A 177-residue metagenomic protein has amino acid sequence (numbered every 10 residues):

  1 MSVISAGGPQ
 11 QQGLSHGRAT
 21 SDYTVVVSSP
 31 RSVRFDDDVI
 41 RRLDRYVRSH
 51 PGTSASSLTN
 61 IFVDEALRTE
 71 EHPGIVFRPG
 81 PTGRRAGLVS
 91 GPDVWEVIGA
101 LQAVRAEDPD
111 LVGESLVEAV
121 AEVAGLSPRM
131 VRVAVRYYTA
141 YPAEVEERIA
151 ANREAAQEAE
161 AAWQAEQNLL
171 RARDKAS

Functional and structural regions predicted by a protein language model:
S2-F35: Short Lys/Arg-rich basic patches
P9, T53-I75: Short, basic amphipathic alpha-helical segments that act as recognition/interaction helices in nucleic-acid-binding
V33, Y46, A119-E122: Short alpha-helical "recognition helix" segments of helix-turn-helix
D37-S54: Surface-exposed, Lys/Arg-rich phosphate-binding patches that contact polyanionic backbones
R68-D93: Short, positively charged interaction helices/loops
P73-R78, A143-A159: Short Lys/Arg-enriched helix C-cap and helix-to-coil transition segments that create basic nucleic-acid-contact patches
G83-G91, I149-S177: Intrinsically disordered, low-complexity basic tails/linkers immediately adjacent to helix-turn-helix/homeobox/MYB/SANT
G91-E114: Short, amphipathic alpha-helical "recognition" segments used to contact nucleic acids or chromatin
